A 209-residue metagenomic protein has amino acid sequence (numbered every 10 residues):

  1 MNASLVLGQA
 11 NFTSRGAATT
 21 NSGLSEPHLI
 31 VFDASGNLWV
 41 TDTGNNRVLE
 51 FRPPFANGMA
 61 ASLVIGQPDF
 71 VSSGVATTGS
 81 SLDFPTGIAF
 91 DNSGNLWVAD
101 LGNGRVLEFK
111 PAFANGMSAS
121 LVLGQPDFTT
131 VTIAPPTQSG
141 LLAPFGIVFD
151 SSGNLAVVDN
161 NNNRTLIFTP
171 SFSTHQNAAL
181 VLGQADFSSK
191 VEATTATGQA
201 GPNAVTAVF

Functional and structural regions predicted by a protein language model:
M1-H28, P54-T86, A112-F145, S171-F209: Gly/Pro-rich loop segments of beta-rich domains
S22, S80, G94, V148 (+1 more regions): Active-site helical microenvironments for divalent-metal-assisted chemistry
F32-S35, F90-S93, F149-S152, F209: Residue-level detector of Asp-centered blade-edge/turn motifs that repeat once per structural unit in beta-propeller
N37-W39, N95-W97, N154-A156: Conserved beta-propeller blade signature
D42, D91, D100, D150 (+1 more regions): Acidic active-site catalytic centers that drive phospho-/nucleotidyl reactions and related ester hydrolyses
T43-G44, P53, L101-G102, P111 (+2 more regions): Short loop/turn segments immediately following the C-termini of beta-strands
N46-V48, G104-V106, N163-L166: Structural signal for beta-propeller blades
